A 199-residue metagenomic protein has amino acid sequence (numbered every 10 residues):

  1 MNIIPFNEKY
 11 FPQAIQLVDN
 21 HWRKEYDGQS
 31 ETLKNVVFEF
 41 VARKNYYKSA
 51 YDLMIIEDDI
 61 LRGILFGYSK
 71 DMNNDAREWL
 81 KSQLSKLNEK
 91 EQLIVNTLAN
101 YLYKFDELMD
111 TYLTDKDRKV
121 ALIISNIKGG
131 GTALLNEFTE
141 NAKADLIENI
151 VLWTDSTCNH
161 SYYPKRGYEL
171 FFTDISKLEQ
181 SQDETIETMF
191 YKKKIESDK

Functional and structural regions predicted by a protein language model:
M1-Q16, D27: A short beta-loop-alpha structural element at the N-terminal edge of CoA-dependent acyl/N-acetyltransferase catalytic
A42-M54, D71-D75, E89-K90: A short helix-loop-beta-strand connector motif used in the catalytic cores of GNAT acetyltransferases and, in some
A50-L65: Conserved beta-hairpin
F66-L122, N126, L178-D183: Conserved acyl-donor/pantetheine-binding loop and adjacent beta-alpha core of acyl/acetyltransferases and related
T114-K119, A142-D155: Conserved GNAT acetyl-CoA-binding A-motif
K128-N141: Conserved acetyl-CoA-binding loop-helix of GNAT-fold acetyltransferases
T132-A133, S156-D174: Conserved active-site alpha-helix within GNAT-family acetyltransferase domains
V151-W153, E169-E187: Conserved catalytic-core motifs of GNAT/GCN5-like acyltransferases
